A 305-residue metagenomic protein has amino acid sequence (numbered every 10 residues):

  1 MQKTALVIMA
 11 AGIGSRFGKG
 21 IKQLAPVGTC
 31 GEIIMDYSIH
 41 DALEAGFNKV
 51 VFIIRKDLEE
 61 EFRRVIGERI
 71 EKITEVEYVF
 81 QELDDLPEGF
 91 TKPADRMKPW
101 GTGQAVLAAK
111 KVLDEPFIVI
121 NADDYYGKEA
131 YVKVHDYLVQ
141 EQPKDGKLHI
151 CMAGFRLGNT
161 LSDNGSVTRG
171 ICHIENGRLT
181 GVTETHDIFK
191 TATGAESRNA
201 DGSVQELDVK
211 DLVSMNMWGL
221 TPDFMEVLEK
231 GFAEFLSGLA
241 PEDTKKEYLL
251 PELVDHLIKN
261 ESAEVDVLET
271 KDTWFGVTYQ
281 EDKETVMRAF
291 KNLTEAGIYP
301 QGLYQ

Functional and structural regions predicted by a protein language model:
M1-I8, E32-V119, Y126-G127, Y131 (+2 more regions): Conserved N-terminal catalytic core of the sugar/cofactor nucleotidyltransferase
Q2-T29, A45: Glycine-rich N-terminal loop/short-helix segment of MobA-like nucleotidyltransferase
L24, I171-I174, V267: A structural signal for short hydrophobic beta-strand segments in well-ordered beta-sheet cores
E61-F62, E129, V227, L253 (+1 more regions): Phosphate- and divalent-cation-binding pockets in alpha/beta enzyme and binding domains that engage nucleotide-derived
P87-P99, G165-G170, E281-T285: Short, surface-exposed amphipathic charged segments that create phosphate/polyanion-binding patches used for binding
K128-W218, P222: Conserved core of the sugar-phosphate nucleotidyltransferase
E229-A263: A C-terminal functional module that forms or caps the active site or interfaces directly with catalytic machinery
K259-E264, W274-G276, Q280-Q305: Hydrophobic helical membrane-anchoring modules
